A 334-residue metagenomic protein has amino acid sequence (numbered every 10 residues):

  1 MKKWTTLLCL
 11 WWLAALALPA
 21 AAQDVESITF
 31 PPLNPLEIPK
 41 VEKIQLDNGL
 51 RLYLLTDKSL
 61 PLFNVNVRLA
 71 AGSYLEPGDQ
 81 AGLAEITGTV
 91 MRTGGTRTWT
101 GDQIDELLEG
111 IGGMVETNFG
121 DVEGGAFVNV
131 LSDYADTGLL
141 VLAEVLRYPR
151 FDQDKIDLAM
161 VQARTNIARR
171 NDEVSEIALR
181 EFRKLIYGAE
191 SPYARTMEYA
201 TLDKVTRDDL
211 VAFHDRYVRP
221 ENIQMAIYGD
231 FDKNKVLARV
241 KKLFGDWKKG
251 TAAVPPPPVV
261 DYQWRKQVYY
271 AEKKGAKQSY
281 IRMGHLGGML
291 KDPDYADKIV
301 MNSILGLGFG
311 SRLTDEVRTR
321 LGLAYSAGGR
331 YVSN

Functional and structural regions predicted by a protein language model:
M1-W4: Positively charged n-region of N-terminal signal peptides that target proteins for export
L7-P19: Bacterial N-terminal signal peptides
D24-T29, Y187, Y193, Q224-M289: An aromatic/glycine/proline-enriched structural segment found at the starts of mature extracellular/organellar domains
I28-T29, W99, I104-F213, V259 (+2 more regions): Acidic/histidine-enriched segments that form metal/cofactor-coordinating and catalytic pocket/exosite environments
T29-F30, N34-R68: Mature N-terminal segment immediately following signal peptide/propeptide cleavage in secreted/periplasmic
G49, V67, E85-T87, L108 (+10 more regions): Buried hydrophobic packing residues in well-ordered domains
N66-N129, P192-T196, G308-L323, G328: M16/MPP (pitrilysin/insulinase) zinc-metallopeptidase core fold and M16-derived inactive scaffolds
L69-P77, T89-G95, G124-L131, A143-R150 (+6 more regions): Second-shell loop/turn segments in exported
